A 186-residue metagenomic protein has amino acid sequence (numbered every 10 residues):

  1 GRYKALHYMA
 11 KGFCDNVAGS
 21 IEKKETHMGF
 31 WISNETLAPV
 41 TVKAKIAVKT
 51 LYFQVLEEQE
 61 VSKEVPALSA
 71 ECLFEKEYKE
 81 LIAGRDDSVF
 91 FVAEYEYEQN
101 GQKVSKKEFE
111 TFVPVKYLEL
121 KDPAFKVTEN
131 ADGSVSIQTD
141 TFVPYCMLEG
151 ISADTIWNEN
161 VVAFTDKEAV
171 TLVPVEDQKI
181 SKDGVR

Functional and structural regions predicted by a protein language model:
G1-E159, F164-L172: Carbohydrate-binding surfaces of carbohydrate-active enzymes
D177-R186: Generic C-terminus detector
